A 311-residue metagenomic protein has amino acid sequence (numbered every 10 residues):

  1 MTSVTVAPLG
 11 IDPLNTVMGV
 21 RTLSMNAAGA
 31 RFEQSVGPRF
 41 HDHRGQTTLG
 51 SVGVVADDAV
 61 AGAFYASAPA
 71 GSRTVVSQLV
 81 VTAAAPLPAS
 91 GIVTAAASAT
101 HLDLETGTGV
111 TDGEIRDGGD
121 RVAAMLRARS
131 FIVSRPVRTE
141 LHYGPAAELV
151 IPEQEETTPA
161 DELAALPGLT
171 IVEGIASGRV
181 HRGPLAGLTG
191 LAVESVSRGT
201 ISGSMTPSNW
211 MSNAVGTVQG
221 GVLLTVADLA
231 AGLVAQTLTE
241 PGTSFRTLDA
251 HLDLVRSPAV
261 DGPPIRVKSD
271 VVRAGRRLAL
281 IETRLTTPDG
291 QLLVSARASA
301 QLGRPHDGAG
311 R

Functional and structural regions predicted by a protein language model:
M1-R39, V137-S208: Non-catalytic linker/capping segments at the edges of enzyme domains
V6-G10, L14-V17, A28-A63, R73 (+1 more regions): Hot-dog-fold acyl-thioester-processing enzymes
L14, N26-A28, R73-V75, G91 (+6 more regions): Residue-level preference for beta-strand/loop junctions
V17, V76-Q78, V110, L188 (+2 more regions): Short coil/loop residues immediately preceding or within conserved phosphate-binding loops of NTP-utilizing enzyme
Q34, L79-V81, G113, G203-M205 (+3 more regions): Preference for bulky hydrophobic residues occupying beta-strand positions in well-ordered beta-sheet regions
A61-T94, G232-I265: Hydrophobic beta-strand-centered segment that forms part of the acyl-chain substrate-binding groove
G62, T74, L87-I92, T100-A165 (+2 more regions): HotDog/MaoC-like acyl-thioester-processing domains
I175-S257: Structured core of small recognition/catalytic domains
